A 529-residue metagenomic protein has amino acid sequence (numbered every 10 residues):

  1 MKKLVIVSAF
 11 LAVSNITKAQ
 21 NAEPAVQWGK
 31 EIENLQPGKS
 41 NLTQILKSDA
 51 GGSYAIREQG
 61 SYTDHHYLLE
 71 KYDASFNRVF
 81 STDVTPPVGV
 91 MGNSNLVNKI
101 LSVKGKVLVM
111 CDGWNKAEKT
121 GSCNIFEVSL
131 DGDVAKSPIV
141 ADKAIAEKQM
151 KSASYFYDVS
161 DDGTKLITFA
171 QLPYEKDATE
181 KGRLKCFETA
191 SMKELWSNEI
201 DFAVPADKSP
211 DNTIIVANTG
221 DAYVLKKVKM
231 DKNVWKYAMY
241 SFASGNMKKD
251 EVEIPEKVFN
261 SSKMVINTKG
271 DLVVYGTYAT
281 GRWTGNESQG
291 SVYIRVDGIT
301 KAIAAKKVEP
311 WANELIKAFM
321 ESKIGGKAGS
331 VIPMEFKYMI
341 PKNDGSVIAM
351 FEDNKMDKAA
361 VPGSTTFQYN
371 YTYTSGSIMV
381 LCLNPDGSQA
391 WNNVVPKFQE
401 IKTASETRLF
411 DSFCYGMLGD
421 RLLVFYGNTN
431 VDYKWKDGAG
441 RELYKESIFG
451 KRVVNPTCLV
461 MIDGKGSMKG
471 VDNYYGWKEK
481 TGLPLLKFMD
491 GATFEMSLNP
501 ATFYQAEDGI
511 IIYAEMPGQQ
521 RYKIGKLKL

Functional and structural regions predicted by a protein language model:
M1-A25: Bacterial Sec-dependent N-terminal signal peptides
E31-Y67, K165: Beta-strand-rich domains and repeat architectures in extracellular enzymes and scaffolds, especially beta-propellers
N41-A50, L96-G105, A153-T164, N212-T219 (+4 more regions): Structural signature of eukaryotic scaffold interfaces centered on beta-propeller domains
A50-Y62, K99-E118, T164-D177, G220-K229 (+5 more regions): Short beta-strand elements that form the blades of beta-propeller/WD-repeat-like and other beta-sheet-rich scaffold
L68-A74, S122-G132, K181-M192, W235-N246 (+4 more regions): Beta-propeller blade signature
N77-E118, A141-K151, D201-P210, E251-E256 (+1 more regions): Blade-loop segments of beta-propeller domains
E251-S262, V308-A328, Q389-F413, V453 (+1 more regions): Conserved blade-ending motifs and adjacent loop-strand segments that build the rim/top face of beta-propeller domains
F336-D357, V361-P362, Y369-Y371, S375-M379 (+1 more regions): Loop/turn-rich, solvent-exposed surfaces of beta-rich toroidal or solenoidal domains
